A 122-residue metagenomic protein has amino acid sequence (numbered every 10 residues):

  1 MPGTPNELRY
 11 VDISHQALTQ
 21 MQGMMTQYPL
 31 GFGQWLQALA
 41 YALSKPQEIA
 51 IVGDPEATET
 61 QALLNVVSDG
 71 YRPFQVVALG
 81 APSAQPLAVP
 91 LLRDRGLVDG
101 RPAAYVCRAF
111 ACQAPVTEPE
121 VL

Functional and structural regions predicted by a protein language model:
M1-L122: Aromatic (Trp/Tyr) and acidic
